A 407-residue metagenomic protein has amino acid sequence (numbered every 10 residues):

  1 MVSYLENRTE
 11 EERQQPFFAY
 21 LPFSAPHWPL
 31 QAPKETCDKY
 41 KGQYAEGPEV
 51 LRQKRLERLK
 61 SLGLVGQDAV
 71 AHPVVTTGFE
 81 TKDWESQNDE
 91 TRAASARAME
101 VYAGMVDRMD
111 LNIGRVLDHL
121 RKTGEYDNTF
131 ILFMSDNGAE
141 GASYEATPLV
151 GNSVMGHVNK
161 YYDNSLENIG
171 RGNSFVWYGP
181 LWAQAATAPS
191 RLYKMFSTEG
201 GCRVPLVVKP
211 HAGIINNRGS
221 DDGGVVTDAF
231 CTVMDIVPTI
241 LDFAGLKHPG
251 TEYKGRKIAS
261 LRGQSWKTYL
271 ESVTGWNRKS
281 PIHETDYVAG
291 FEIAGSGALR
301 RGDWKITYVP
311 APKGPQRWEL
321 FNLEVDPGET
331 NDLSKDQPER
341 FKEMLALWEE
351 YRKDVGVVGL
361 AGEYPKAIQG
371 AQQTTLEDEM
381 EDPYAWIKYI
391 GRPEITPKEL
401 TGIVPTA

Functional and structural regions predicted by a protein language model:
M1-G78, M109, H119-M134, G138-S143 (+2 more regions): Active-site regions of oxyanion-processing enzymes, predominantly non-cytosolic
V2-T9, C37-K41, L56-K60, A103-V106 (+11 more regions): Non-transmembrane alpha-helical segments in soluble domains of secreted/periplasmic/extracellular proteins
F17-F23, V106-M109, I113-V116, L120 (+6 more regions): Beta-strand elements within well-structured catalytic alpha/beta cores of enzymes that handle phosphate/sulfate esters
Q31-A32, D118-K209, N217-D221, M380 (+2 more regions): Histidine-centered active-site microenvironments of extracellular/periplasmic hydrolases and transferases
A71-F79, E85-S95, I236, A311-Q316 (+2 more regions): Long, internal low-complexity/basic segments
N88-D107, S197: Short acidic-aromatic active-site loops that bind/stabilize oxyanions
D127-N128, H248-R256, V358-A361: Surface-exposed patches in mature extracellular/periplasmic domains of secreted proteins
G172-C202, I214, R218-L323, P405: C-terminal cap/loop subdomain of S1 sulfatases and analogous C-terminal strand-loop tails that border
